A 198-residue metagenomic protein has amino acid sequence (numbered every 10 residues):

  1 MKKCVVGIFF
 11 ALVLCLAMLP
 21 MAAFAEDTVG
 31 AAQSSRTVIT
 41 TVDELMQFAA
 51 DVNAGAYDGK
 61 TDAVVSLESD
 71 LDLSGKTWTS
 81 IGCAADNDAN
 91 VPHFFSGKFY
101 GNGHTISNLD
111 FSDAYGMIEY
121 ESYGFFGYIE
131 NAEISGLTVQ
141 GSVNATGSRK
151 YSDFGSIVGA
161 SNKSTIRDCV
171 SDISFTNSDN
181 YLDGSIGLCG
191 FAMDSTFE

Functional and structural regions predicted by a protein language model:
M1-L12: Positively charged n-region of N-terminal signal peptides that target proteins for export
K2-K3, A17, T41, E119: Short linear sequence motifs
V5-V6, P20, Q47: Intrinsically disordered, low-complexity segments enriched in glycine/proline and serine/threonine
C15-F24: C-terminal segment of classical bacterial N-terminal signal peptides
F24-E198: Surface-exposed repetitive/solenoidal architectures
